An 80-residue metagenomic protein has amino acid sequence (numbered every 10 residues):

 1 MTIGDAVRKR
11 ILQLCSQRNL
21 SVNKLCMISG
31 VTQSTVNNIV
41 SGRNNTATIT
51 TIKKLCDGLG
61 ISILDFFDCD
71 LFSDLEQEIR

Functional and structural regions predicted by a protein language model:
M1, Q13, N38, F67-R80: Short, charged recognition helix plus adjacent turn of helix-turn-helix-like nucleic-acid-binding domains
M1-S21: A short, Lys/Arg-rich alpha-helix, primarily the initiator
C15, C26, C56: The alpha-helix within a helix-turn-helix
G30-T46: Recognition helix of helix-turn-helix/homeodomain-like DNA-binding domains that insert into the DNA major groove
R43-D57: Short, basic-rich loop-to-helix N-cap that marks the start of a DNA-contacting helix
D57-D68: Intrinsically disordered, low-complexity basic tails/linkers immediately adjacent to helix-turn-helix/homeobox/MYB/SANT
